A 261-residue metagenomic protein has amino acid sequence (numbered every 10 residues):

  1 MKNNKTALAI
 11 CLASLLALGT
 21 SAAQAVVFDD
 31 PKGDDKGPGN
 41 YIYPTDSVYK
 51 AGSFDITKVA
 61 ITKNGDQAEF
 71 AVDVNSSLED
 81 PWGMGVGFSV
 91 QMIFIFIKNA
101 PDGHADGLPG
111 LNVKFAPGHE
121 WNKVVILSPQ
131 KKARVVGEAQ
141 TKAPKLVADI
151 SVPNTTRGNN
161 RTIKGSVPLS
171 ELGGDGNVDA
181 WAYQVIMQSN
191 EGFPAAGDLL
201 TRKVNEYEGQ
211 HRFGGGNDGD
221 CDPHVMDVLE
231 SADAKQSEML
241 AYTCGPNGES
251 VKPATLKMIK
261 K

Functional and structural regions predicted by a protein language model:
M1-I10: Bacterial N-terminal signal peptides that target proteins for export
A9-G19: Bacterial N-terminal signal peptides
G19-A25: Sec/Tat signal peptide C-region and signal peptidase I cleavage site
A25-D29, N99-A116, G173-K261: Acidic/polar low-complexity flexible segments
A25-N40: Short N-terminal segments immediately surrounding and downstream of signal-peptide cleavage
V26-V27, Y43-P129, T255-K260: Surface-exposed, glycine/proline- and aromatic-rich loop segments on solvent-exposed faces across compartments
V125, K131-L200: Short helix-loop boundary/capping segments
